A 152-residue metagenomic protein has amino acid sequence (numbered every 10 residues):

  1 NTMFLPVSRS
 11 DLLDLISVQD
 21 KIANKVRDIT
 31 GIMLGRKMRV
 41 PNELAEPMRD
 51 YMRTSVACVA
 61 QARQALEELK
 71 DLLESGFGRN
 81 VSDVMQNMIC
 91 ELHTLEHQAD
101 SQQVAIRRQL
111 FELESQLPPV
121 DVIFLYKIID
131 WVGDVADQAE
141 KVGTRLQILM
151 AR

Functional and structural regions predicted by a protein language model:
N1-R152: Cytosolic, long alpha-helical scaffolding segments
